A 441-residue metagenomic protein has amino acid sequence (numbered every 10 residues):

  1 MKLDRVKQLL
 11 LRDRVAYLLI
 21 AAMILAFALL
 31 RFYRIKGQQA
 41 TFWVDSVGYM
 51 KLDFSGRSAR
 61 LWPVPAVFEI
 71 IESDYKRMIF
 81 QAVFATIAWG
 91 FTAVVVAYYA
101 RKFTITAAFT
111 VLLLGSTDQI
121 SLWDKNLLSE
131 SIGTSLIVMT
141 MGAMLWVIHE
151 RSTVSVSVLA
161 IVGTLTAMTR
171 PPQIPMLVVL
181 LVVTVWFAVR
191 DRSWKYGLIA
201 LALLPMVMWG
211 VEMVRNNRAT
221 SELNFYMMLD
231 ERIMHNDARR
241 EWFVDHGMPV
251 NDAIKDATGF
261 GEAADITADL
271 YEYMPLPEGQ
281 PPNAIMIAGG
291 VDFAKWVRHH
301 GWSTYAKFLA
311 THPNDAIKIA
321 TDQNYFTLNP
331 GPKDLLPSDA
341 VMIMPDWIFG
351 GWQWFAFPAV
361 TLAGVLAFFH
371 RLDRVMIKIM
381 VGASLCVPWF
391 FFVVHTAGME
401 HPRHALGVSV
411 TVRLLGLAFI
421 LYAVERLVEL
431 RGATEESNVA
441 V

Functional and structural regions predicted by a protein language model:
R12-T41, S116, L203-R215, V387-P388: Transmembrane signal-anchor helices characteristic of membrane glycosylation enzymes that use polyprenol
V15, I71-F84, V291, G301 (+3 more regions): Membrane-interface anchor segments at the N-terminal boundary of transmembrane helices in multi-pass membrane enzymes
G48-F84: Short hydrophobic/aromatic helix or loop-helix immediately within or flanking a transmembrane segment in polytopic
I79-K102, S135, M139, A143: Transmembrane-helix motifs of polytopic, lipid-linked glycan transferases
L122-I132: Short acidic/glycine- and proline-prone juxtamembrane loop motifs at membrane-interface regions of multi-pass membrane
T140-V158: Membrane-interface transmembrane helices that cradle and orient dolichyl/undecaprenyl
V156-R170, V183, A200-W209: Membrane-interface alpha helices of multi-pass inner-membrane proteins
N217-K333: Membrane-proximal stem/loop segments at transmembrane-domain junctions that anchor or position
